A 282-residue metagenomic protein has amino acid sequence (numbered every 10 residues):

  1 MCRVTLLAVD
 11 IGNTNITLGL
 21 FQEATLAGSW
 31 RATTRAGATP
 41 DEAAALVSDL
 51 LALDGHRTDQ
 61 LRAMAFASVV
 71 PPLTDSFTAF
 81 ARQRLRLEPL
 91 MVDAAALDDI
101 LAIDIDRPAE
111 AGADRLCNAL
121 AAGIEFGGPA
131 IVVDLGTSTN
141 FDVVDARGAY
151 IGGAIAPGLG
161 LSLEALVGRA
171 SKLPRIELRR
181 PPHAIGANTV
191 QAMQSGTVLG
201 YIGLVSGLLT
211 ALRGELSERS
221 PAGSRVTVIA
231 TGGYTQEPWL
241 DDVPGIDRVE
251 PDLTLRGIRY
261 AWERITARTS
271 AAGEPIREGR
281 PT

Functional and structural regions predicted by a protein language model:
M1-L97, P281-T282: N-terminal glycine/serine-rich phosphate-binding loop of ATP-dependent small-molecule kinases, especially carbohydrate
C2-A27, A122, G128-Y150, L166 (+1 more regions): Gly/Thr-rich phosphate-binding beta-strand-loop-beta motif of the actin/hexokinase/Hsp70
C2-A8, S162-T282: ATP-binding/phosphotransfer module of carbohydrate and carboxylate kinases, centering on a glycine-rich
R3, L97-A130, R259-T266: Conserved phosphate-binding catalytic cores of ATP/NTP-utilizing and phosphoryl-transfer enzymes
A32-A38, A94-A96, I155-L161, P251-Y260: Short, acidic/turn-prone active-site loops that include or flank metal/cofactor- and phosphate-binding residues
A43-L51, N118-A122, F126, L204-L212 (+1 more regions): Generic hydrophobic alpha-helical segments
D54-A111, R147-G153, G158-L159, G186-V198 (+3 more regions): Short beta-strand-loop/turn "lid" adjacent to the catalytic site in phosphate-handling enzymes
D54-D59, E125-G127, L216-G223: Glycine-rich phosphate-binding loop signature in dinucleotide/nucleotide-binding domains
